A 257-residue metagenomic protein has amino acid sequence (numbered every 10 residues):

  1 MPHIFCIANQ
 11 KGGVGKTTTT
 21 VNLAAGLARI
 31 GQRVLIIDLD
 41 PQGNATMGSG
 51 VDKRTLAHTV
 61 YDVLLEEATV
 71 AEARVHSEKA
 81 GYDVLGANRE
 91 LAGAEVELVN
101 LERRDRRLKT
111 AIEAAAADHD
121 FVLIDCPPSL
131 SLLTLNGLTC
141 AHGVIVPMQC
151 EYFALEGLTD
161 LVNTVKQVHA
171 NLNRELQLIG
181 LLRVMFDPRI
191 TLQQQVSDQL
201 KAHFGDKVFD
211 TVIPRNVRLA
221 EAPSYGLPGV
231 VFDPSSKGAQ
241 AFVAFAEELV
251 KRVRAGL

Functional and structural regions predicted by a protein language model:
M1-L257: P-loop NTP-binding core
